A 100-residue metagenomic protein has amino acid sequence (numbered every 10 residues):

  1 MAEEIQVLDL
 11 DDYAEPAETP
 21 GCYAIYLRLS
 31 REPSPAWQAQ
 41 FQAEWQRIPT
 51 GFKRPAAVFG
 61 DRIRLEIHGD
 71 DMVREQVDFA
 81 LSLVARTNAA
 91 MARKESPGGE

Functional and structural regions predicted by a protein language model:
E4-D9, Y13-P16, E32-E100: Polybasic, proline/glycine-rich intrinsically disordered low-complexity segments
G21-L29: Short glycine-/aliphatic-rich beta-strand segments at the starts of folded cytosolic domains
